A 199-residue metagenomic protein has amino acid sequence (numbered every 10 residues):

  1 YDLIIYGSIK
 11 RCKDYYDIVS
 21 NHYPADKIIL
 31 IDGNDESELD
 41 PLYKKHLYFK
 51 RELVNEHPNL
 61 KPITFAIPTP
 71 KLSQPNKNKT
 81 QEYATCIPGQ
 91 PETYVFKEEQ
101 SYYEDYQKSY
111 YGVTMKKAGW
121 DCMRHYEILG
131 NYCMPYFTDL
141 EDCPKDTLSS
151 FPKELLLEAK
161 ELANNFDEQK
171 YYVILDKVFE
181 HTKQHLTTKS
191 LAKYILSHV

Functional and structural regions predicted by a protein language model:
Y1-F166, Y171, K183-H198: Nucleotide-sugar donor-binding catalytic core of glycosyltransferases
